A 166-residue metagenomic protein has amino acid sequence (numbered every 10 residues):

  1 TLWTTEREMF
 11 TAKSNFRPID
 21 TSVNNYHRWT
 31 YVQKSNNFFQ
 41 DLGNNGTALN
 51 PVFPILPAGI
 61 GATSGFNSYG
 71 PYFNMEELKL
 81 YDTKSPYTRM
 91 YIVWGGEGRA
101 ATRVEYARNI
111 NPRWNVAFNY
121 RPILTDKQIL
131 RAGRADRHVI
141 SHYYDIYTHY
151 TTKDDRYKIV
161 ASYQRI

Functional and structural regions predicted by a protein language model:
T1-I166: Membrane-proximal, glycine/serine-rich, low-complexity loop/turn segments characteristic of large bacterial
